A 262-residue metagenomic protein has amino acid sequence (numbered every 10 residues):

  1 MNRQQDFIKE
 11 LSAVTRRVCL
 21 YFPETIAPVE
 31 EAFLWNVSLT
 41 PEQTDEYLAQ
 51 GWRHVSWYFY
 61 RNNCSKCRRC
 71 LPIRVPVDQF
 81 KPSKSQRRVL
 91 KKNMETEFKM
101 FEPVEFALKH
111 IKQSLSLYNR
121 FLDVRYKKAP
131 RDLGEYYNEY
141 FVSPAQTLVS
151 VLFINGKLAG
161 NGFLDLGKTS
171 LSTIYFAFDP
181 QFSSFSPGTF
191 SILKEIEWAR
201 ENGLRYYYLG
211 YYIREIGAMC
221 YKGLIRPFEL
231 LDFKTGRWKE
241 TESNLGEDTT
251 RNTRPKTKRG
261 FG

Functional and structural regions predicted by a protein language model:
M1-S85, G262: Intrinsically disordered, low-complexity, positively biased terminal segments
R16, P23-A49, H54, Q113 (+3 more regions): Acyl-donor binding region in acyl/amide transferases
I26, D123-Y126, S243: Short linear sequence elements within intrinsically disordered, low-complexity coil regions
Y58-C67, P72-S184, L224: A conserved beta-strand-loop-helix scaffold within acyl/acetyltransferase catalytic domains
L71-D78, Y206-G262: Active-site/acyl-donor-binding loops of N-acyltransferases
F80-K92, I196, D232-E240: Short, basic, helix/turn surface patches
F98-K99, K128-A129, P187-F190, E197-R200 (+2 more regions): Glycine-rich loops and low-complexity Gly/Arg-rich segments that provide flexible linkers or classic glycine-based
